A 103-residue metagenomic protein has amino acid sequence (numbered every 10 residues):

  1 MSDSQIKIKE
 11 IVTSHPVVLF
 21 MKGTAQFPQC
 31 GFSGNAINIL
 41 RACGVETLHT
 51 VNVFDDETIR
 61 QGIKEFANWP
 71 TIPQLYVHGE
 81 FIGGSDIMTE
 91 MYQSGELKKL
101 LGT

Functional and structural regions predicted by a protein language model:
M1-D3: Short gly/ser/thr-rich secondary-structure transition/capping motifs
I6, R60-E65: TIR-domain catalytic/interaction hotspot
K9-T47: Local sequence-structure signature of Cys/Sec-based thiol-disulfide redox active-site neighborhoods
F20, Q74-H78: Acidic beta-strand-to-loop metal/phosphate-binding motif
V45-R60: Thiol-based oxidoreductase modules, predominantly thioredoxin-like and allied folds used for disulfide exchange
E65-T71: Thiol/disulfide oxidoreductase modules built on the thioredoxin-like
V77-T103: Non-catalytic, surface beta->alpha helical segment in thiol-disulfide oxidoreductase systems
